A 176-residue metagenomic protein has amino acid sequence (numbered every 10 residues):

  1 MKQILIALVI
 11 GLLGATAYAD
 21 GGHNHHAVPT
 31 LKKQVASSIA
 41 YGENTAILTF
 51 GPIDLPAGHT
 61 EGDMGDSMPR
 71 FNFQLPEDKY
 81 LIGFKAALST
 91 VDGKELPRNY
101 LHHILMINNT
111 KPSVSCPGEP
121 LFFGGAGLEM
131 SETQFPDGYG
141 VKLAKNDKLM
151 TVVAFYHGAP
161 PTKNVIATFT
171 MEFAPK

Functional and structural regions predicted by a protein language model:
M1-I4: Positively charged n-region of N-terminal signal peptides that target proteins for export
A7-L13: Bacterial N-terminal signal peptides
L13-A19: C-terminal segment of classical bacterial N-terminal signal peptides
A19-K176: Beta-strand-centric surfaces of beta-sandwich/beta-rich domains
